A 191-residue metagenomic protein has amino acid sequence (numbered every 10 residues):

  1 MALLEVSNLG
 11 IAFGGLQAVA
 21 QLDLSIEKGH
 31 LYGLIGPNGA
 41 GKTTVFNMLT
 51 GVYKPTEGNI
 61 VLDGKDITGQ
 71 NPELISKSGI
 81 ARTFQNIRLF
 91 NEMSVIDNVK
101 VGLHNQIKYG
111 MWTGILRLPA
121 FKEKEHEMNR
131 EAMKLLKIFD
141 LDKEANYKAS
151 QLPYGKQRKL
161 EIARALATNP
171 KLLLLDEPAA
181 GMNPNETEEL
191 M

Functional and structural regions predicted by a protein language model:
A2-M191: Glycine-rich phosphate-binding loops of nucleotide-dependent enzymes
